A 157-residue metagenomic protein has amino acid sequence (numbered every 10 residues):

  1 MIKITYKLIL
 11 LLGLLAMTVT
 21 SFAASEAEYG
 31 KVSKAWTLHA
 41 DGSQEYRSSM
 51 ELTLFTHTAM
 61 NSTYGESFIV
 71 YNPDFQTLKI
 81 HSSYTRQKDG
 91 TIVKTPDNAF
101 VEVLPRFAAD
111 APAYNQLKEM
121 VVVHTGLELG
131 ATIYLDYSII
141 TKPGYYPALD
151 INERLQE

Functional and structural regions predicted by a protein language model:
M1-L10: Bacterial N-terminal signal peptides that target proteins for export
I9-T18: Bacterial N-terminal signal peptides
F22-E157: Beta-strand-rich, non-transmembrane domain signature
